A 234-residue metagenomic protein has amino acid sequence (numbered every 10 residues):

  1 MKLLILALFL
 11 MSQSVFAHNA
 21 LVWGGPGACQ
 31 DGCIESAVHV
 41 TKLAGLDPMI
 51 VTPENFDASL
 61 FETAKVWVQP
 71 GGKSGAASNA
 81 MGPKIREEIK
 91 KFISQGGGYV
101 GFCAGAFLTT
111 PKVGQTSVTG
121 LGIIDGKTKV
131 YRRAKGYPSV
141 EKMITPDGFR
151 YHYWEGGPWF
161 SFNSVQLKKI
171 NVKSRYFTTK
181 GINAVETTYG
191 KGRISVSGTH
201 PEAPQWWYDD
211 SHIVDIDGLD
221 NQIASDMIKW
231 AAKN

Functional and structural regions predicted by a protein language model:
L3-S12: Sec-dependent N-terminal signal peptides
Q13-A17: Sec/Tat signal peptide C-region and signal peptidase I cleavage site
N19-G25: Short beta-strand segments enriched in small/hydrophobic residues
L21, Q30-V113: Helical hinge/lid and interdomain linker segments adjacent to catalytic or ligand-binding clefts that mediate domain
A76-A77, L108-P111, S117, Y131-R132 (+2 more regions): Short catalytic/ligand-binding loop motif for oxyanion handling, primarily in non-cytosolic enzymes, centered on
K90, T199-N234: Extracellular ligand-binding/catalytic regions of CAZymes and related secreted enzymes and adhesion modules
T110-Y151: Class I SAM-dependent methyltransferase SAM-binding "motif I" and its flanking Rossmann-like core
P138-W206: Catalytic beta-strand/loop cores that center a nucleophilic Ser/Cys/Thr and support acyl-enzyme chemistry
